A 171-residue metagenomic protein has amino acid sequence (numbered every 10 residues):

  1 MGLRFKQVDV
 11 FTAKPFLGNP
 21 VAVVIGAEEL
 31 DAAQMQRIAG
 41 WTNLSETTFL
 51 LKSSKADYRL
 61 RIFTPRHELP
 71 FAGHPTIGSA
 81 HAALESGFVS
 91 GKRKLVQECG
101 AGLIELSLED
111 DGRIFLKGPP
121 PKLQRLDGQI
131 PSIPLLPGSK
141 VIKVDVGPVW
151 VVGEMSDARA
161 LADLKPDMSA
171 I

Functional and structural regions predicted by a protein language model:
M1-L17: N-terminal, positively charged, Ser/Thr/Ala/Gly-biased leader segments that form transit/presequence-like amphipathic
L3, N19, Y58, I104: Change "...and in nucleic-acid phosphodiester-cleaving endonucleases..." to "...and in nucleic-acid processing enzymes
F11, L51-S53, S107-D111: Short beta-strand micro-motifs enriched in acidic
K14-F16, T48-F49, S54-K55: N-terminal glycine-rich anion-binding loops that anchor highly charged ligand groups
P15, T42-N43, E98-G100: A short catalytic or substrate-binding loop motif that flags glycine-/basic-rich loops and adjacent residues that bind
L17-V23, H74: Short, conserved active-site loops that position catalytic residues or coordinate cofactors/metal ions across diverse
A22-L50, L161-I171: Active-site-proximal helix-loop elements at catalytic-domain edges
R37, D57, F63-I171: Acidic, low-complexity central loop/insert segments
